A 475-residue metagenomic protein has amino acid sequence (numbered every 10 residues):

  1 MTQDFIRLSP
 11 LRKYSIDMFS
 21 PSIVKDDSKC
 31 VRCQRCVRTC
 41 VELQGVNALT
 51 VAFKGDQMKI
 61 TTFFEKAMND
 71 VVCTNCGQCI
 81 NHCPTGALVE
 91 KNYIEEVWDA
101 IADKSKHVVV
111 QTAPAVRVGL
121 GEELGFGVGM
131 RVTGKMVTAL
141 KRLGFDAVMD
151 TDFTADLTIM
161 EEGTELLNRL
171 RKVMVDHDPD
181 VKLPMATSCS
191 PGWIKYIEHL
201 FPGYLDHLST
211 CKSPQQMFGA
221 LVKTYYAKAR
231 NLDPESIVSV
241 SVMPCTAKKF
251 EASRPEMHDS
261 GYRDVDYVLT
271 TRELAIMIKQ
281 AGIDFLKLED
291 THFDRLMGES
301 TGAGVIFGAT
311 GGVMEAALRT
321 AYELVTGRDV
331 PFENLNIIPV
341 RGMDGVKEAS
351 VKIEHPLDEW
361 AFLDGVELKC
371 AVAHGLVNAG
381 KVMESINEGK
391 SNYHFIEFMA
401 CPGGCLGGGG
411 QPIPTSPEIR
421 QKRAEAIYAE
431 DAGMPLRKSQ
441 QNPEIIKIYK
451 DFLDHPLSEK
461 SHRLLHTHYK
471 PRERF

Functional and structural regions predicted by a protein language model:
M1-N75, L88-A100, H107: Fe-S ferredoxin-like electron-transfer domains and their immediately adjacent linker/connector regions across
C40, C83, V132: Cysteine-centered loop/knuckle micro-motif
C79-H82, G86-L88: Hydrophobic or amphipathic alpha-helical targeting/insertion segments
V89-F475: Iron-sulfur-associated redox domains of electron-transfer enzymes in respiratory and anaerobic energy metabolism
